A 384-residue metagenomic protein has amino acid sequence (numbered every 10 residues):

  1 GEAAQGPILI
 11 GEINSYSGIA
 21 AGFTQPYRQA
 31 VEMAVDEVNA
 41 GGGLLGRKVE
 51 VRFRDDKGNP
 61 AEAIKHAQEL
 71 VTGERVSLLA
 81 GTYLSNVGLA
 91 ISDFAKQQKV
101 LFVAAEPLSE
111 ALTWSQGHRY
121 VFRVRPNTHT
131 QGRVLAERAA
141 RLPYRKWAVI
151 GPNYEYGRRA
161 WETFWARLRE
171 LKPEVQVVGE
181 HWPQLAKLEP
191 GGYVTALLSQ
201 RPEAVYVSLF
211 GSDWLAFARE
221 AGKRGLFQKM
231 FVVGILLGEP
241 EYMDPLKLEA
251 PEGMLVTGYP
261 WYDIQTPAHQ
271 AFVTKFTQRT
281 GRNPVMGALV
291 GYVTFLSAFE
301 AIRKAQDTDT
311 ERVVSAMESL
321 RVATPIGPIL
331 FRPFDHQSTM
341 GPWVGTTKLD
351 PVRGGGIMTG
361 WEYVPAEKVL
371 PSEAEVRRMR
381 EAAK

Functional and structural regions predicted by a protein language model:
G1-K384: Extracytosolic ligand-binding ectodomains
